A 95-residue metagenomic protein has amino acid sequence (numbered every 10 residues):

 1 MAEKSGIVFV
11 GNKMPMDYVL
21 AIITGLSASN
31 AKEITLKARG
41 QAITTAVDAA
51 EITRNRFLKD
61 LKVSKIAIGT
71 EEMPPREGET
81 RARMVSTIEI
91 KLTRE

Functional and structural regions predicted by a protein language model:
M1-L26: Histone-fold modules and their flanking histone-like tails across chromatin and transcription assemblies
S5, E33, V85-E89: Broad gene-expression machinery/nucleic-acid interaction feature
F9, T35-K37, E89-K91: Beta-strand cores of modular interaction/reader domains in eukaryotic scaffold and signaling proteins, especially PDZ
K13, Q41, I68-E71: Short, ordered loop/turn segments at secondary-structure junctions
S29-A50, R54-N55: Charged, well-structured alpha/beta interaction segments
T45-E51, K62-S64, R83: Periplasmic OmpA-like peptidoglycan-binding domain that tethers envelope proteins to the cell wall
R56-L61: Arginine/glycine-rich "motif VI" loop of SF2 helicases in the C-terminal RecA-like domain
S64-E95: C-terminal edge-of-domain segments
